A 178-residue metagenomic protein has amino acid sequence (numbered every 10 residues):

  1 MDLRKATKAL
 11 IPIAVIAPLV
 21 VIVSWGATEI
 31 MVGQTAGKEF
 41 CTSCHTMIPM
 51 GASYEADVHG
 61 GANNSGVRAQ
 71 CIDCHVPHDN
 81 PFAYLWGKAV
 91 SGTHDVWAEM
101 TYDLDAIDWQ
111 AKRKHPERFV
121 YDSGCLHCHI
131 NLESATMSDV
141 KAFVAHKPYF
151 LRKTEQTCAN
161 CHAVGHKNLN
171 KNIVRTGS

Functional and structural regions predicted by a protein language model:
D2-S178: Short sequence/structural segments immediately N-terminal
